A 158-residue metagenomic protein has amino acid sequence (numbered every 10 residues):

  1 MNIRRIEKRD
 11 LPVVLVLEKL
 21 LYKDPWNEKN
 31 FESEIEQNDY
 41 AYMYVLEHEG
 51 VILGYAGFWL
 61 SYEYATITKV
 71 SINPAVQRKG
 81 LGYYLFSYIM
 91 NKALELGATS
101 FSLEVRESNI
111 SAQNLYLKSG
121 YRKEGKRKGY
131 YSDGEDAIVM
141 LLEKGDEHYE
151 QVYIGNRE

Functional and structural regions predicted by a protein language model:
M1-I3: Extreme N-terminal starter segment of soluble prokaryotic enzymes
R5-A75, F86-Y88, K92, L96 (+1 more regions): Acetyl-CoA-dependent GNAT
E7, G50, G54, G80-G82 (+2 more regions): Conserved phosphate-binding and hydrolysis motifs of nucleotide-dependent enzymes
E28, E32, E107, Y130-Y131: Conserved beta-strand edge residues that scaffold enzyme active sites
I72, R78-N91, I110, N114-K118: Conserved acetyl-CoA-binding loop-helix of GNAT-fold acetyltransferases
A93-E104, R127: Conserved GNAT acetyl-CoA-binding A-motif
E104, L117, R122-I138: Conserved catalytic-core motifs of GNAT/GCN5-like acyltransferases
